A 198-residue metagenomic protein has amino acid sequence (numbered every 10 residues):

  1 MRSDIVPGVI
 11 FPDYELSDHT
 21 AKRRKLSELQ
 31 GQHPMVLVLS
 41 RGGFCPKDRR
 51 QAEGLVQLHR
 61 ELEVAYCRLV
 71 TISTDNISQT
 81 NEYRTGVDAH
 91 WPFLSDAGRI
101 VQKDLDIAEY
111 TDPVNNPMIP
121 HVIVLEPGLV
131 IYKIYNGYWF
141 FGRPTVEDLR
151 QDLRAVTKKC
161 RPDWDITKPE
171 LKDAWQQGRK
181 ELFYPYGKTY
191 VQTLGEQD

Functional and structural regions predicted by a protein language model:
M1-D198: Chalcogenol-based redox active-site neighborhoods
